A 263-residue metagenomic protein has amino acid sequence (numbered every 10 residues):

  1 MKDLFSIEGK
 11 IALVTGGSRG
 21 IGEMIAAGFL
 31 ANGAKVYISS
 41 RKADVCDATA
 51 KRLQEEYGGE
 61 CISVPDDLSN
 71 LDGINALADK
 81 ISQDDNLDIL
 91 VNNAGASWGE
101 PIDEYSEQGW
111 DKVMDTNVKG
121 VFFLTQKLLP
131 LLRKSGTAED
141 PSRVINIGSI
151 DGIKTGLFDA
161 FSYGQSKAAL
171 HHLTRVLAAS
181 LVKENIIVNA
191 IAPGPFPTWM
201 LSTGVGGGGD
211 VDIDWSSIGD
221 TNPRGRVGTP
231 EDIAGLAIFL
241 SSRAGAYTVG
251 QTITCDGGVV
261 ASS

Functional and structural regions predicted by a protein language model:
K2-L4, I238, R243, V249-S263: Short C-terminal tail/terminal secondary-structure segment of NAD(P)H-dependent dehydrogenase/reductase domains
I11, S18-R19: Conserved glycine-rich cofactor-binding loop
P101-I102, S106-M114, I218: Substrate-binding pocket helix/loop in short-chain dehydrogenase/reductase
P130, A179-S180, A246: Alpha-helical segment proximal to the catalytic Tyr-Lys
T137-A169, T174-K183, P195: Catalytic loop of short-chain dehydrogenase/reductase
V182, I187, T248-G250: Short, small/polar-rich loop/turn modules that mediate ligand/substrate recognition or access, typified
P193-T203: Short, flexible catalytic-loop segment of classical short-chain dehydrogenase/reductase
